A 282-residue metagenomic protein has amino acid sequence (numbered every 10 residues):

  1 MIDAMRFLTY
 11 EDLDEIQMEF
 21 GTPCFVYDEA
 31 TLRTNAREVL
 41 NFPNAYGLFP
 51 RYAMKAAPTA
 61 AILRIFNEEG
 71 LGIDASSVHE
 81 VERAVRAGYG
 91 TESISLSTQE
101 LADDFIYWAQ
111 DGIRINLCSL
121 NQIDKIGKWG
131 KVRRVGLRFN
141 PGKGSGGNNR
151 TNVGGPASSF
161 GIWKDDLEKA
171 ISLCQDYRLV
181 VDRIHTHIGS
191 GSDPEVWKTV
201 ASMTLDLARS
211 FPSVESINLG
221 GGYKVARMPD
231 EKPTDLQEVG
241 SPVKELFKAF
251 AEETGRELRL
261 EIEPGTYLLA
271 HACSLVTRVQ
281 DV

Functional and structural regions predicted by a protein language model:
M1-R133, S172-V180, S213: A charged N-terminal "starter" segment
G21-C24, T91, I106-R114, N149-I162 (+1 more regions): Glycine-rich tight-turn/loop motif centered on a GG-T
A30-T31, A53-T59, S76-H79, Q99-L101 (+7 more regions): Active-site beta-loop-alpha junctions enriched in small/polar residues
N35, W163-L179, S202-V214, F247: Structured alpha-helical segments in the cores of large, soluble enzyme domains
V85-R86, I106-A109, G127-G130, S145-N152 (+3 more regions): Short acidic, glycine/serine/threonine-rich loops at helix termini
C118-V180: Conserved anion-binding
D176-D193: Gly/Ser/Thr-enriched, mixed-charge loops and adjacent short helices that form phosphate/oxyanion-binding elements
S190-V282: C-terminal active-site-proximal or functional interface alpha/beta core segments in diverse enzymes
